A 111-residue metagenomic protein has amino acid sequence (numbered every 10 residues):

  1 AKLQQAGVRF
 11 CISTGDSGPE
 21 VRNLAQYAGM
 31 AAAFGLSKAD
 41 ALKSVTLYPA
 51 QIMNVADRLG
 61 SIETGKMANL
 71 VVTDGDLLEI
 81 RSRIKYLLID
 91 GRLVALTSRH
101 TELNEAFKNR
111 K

Functional and structural regions predicted by a protein language model:
A1-T73, L93: His/Asp/Glu-enriched, well-ordered alpha-helical/loop segment that forms or immediately abuts the divalent-metal
S17, K108-K111: Metal-coordinating catalytic core of metallo-dependent amide/deamination hydrolases
E63-F107: C-terminal cap of metal-dependent C-N hydrolases
